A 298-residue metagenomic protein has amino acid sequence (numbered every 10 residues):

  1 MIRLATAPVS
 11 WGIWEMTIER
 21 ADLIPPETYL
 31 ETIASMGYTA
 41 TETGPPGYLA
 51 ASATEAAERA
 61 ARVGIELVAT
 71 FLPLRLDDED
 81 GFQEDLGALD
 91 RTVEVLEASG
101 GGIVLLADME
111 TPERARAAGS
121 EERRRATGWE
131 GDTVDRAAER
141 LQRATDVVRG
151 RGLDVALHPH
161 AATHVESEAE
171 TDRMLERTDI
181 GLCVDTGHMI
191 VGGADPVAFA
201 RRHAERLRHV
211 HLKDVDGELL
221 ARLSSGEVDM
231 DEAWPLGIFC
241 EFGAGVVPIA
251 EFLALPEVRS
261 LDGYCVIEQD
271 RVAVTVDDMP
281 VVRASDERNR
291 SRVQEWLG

Functional and structural regions predicted by a protein language model:
M1-G102, E139-Q142, R149-L153, G181 (+1 more regions): N-terminal pre-domain/capping segments
R3-A7, V68-T70, I103-A107, R206-D216 (+1 more regions): Non-cysteine beta-strand/loop elements that form the S-adenosyl-L-methionine
V9-W11, G44-P46, L72-D77, M109-T111 (+5 more regions): Active-site beta-loop-alpha junctions enriched in small/polar residues
R20-L23, P112-E122, L219-E232: Short, flexible, mixed-charge acidic loops at enzyme active sites
A40-T41, A138-F242, V246, L297: Acidic/histidine-rich catalytic cores of soluble enzymes
G81-C183: Active-site acidic/histidine proton-transfer and metal-coordination neighborhood in alpha/beta enzyme cores
A244-V258: A short, acidic, amphipathic alpha-helical segment used as a generic capping/interface helix at domain edges
V266-A284: A short, acidic, flexible beta-alpha connecting loop/helix-capping segment that sits on the rim of active
